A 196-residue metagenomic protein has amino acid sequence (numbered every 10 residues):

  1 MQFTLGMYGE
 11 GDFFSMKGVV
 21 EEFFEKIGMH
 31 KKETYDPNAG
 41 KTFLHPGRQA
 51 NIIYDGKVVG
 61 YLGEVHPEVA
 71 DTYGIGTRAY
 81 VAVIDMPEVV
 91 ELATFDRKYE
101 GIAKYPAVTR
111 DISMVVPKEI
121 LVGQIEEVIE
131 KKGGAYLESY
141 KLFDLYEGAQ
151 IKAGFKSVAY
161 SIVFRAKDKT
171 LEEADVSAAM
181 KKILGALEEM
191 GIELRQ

Functional and structural regions predicted by a protein language model:
M1-T4, E10-Q196: A carboxyl-terminal module marker
